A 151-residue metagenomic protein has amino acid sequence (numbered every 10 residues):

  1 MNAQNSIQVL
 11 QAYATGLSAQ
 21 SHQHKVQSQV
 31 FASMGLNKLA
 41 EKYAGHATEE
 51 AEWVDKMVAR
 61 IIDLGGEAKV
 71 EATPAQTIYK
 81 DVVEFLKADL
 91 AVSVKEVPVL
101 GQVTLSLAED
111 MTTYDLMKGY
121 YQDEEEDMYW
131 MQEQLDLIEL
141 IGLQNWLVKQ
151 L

Functional and structural regions predicted by a protein language model:
M1-L151: Iron-associated oxidoreductase/ferritin-like identity signal
